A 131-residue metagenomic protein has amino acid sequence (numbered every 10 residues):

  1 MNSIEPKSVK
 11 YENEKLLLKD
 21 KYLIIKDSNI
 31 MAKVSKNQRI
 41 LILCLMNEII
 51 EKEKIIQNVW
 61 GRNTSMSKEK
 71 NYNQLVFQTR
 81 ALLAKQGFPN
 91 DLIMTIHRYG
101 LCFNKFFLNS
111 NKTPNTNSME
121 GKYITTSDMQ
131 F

Functional and structural regions predicted by a protein language model:
N2-K19, I25-K33, V76-N115, M119: DNA-binding patch around the recognition helix
K26-D27, K36-N37, T64-S65: A short, structure-level motif marking secondary-structure boundaries and short turns
I30-V59: Short amphipathic alpha-helical recognition elements used for nucleic-acid or partner binding across transcription
K36, N71-Q74: A generic alpha-helix signature
K52, M66, L83-Q86: Amphipathic alpha-helical interaction segments
N58-R62, R98: Short linear capping/connector segments at secondary-structure termini
G61-N71: Short, positively charged loop/turn segments that connect secondary-structure elements
N115-F131: C-terminal single-pass membrane-anchor helix
